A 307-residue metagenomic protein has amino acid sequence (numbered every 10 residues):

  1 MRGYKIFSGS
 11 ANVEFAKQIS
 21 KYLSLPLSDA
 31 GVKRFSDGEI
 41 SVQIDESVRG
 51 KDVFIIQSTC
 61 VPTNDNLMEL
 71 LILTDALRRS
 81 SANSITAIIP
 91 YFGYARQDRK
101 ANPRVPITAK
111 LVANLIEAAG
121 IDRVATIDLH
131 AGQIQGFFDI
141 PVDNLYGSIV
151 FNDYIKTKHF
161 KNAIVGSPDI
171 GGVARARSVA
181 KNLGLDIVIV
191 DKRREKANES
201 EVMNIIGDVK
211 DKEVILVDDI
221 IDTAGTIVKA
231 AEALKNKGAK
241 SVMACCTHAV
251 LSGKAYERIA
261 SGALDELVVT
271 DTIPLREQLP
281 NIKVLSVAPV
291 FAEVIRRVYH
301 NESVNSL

Functional and structural regions predicted by a protein language model:
M1-L307: PRPP-associated nucleotide enzymes
